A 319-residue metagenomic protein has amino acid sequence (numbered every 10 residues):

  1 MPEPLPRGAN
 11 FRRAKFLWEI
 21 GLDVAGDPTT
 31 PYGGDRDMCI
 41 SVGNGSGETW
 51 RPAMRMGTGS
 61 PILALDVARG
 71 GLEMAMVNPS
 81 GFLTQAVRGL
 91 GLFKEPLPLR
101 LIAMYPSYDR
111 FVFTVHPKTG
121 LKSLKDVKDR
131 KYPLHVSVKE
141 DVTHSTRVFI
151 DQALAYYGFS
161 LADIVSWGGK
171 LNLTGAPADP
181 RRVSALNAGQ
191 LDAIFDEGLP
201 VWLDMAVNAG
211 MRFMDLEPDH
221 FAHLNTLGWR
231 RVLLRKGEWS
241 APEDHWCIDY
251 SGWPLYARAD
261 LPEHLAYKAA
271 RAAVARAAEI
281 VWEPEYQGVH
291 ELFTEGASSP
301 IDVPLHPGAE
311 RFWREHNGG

Functional and structural regions predicted by a protein language model:
P2-G45, W50, T58, D109-R182 (+2 more regions): Bilobed "Venus flytrap"/periplasmic-binding protein-like clamshell domains and structurally analogous long
A25, G71, K131, Y157-G158 (+4 more regions): Sec/Tat-exported extracytoplasmic proteins
D37-K94, P180-A185, E197-N208: Pocket-flanking alpha-helical
E73-V77, T114, V136-V138, A193-D196: Structural recognition of the beta-strand scaffold that forms the well-ordered cores of secreted hydrolase catalytic
A75-A86, P106-G120: Long, hydrophobic/aromatic-enriched structural stretches that serve as scaffold segments
P79-G81, G89-L90, F159-Y256, D260: Pocket-lining segment of extracytoplasmic ligand-binding domains
K94-F111, E238-C247: A structural signal for short loop-to-beta-strand junctions that line the ligand-binding cleft of periplasmic/secreted
D244-G319: Segments of small-molecule ligand-sensing domains
